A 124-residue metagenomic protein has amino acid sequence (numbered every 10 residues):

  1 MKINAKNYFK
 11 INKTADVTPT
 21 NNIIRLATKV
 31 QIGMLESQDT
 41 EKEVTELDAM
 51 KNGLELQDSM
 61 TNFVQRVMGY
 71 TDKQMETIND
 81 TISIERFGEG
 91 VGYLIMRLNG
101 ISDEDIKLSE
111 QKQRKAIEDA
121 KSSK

Functional and structural regions predicted by a protein language model:
M1-L56: Short N-terminal mixed-charge amphipathic segments
D72-K124: C-terminal charged interaction modules
